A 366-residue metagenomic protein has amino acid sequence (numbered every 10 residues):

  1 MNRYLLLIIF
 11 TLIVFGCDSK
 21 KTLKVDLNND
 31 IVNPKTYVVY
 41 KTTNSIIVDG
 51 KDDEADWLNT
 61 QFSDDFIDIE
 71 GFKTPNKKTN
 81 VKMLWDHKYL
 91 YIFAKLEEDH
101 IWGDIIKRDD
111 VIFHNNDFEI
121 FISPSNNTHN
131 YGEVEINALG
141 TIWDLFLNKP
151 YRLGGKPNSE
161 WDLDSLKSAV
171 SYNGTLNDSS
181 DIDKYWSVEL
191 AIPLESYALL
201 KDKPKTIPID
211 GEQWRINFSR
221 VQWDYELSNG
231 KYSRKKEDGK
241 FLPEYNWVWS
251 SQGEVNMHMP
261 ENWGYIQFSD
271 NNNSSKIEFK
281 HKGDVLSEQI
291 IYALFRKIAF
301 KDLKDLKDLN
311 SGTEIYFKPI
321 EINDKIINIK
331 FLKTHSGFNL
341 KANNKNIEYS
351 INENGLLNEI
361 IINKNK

Functional and structural regions predicted by a protein language model:
Y4-I13: Sec-dependent N-terminal signal peptides
C17-L306, F317-F338, N346-E348, E359-I362 (+1 more regions): Structural preference for beta-rich elements and adjacent junctions enriched in aromatics
D308-S311: Long alpha-helical segments found as membrane-embedded helices
N352-N354: Structured catalytic-domain cores with a bias toward divalent-metal coordination
